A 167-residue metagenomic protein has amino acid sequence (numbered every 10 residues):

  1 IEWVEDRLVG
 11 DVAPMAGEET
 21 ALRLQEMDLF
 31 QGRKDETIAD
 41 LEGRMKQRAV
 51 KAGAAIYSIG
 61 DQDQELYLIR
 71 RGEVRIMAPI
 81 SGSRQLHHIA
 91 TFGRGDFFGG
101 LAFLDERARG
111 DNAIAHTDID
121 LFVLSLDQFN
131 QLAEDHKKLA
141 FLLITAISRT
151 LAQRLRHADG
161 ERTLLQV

Functional and structural regions predicted by a protein language model:
W3-A55, F103, L164: Cyclic nucleotide-binding regulatory module and flanking cytosolic helices
G53, Q64-S81, G93-D96: Glycine- and acidic-residue-biased ligand/ion/polar-headgroup-sensing regions
A55, E73-R75, N112, D120: Residues located in well-ordered beta-strands
I56-D61: Short phosphate-coordinating micro-motif centered on Lys-Gly-acidic
Q62, R84-Q85: Short alpha-helix capping/helix-loop boundary micro-motifs
H87-T145: Cyclic-nucleotide recognition modules
T145-V167: Polybasic "coupling" helices that flank or enter modular domains
